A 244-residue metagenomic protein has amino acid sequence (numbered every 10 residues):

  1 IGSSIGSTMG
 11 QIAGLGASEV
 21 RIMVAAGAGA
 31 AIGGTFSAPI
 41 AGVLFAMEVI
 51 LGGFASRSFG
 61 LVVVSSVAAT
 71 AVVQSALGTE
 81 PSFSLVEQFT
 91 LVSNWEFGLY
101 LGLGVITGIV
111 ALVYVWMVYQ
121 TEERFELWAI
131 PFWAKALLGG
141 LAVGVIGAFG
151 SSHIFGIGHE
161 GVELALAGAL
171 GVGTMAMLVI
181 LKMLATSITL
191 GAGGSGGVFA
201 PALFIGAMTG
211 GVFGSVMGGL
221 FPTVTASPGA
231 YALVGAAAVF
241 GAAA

Functional and structural regions predicted by a protein language model:
I1-A244: Alpha-helical transmembrane segments and immediately membrane-proximal extracytoplasmic
